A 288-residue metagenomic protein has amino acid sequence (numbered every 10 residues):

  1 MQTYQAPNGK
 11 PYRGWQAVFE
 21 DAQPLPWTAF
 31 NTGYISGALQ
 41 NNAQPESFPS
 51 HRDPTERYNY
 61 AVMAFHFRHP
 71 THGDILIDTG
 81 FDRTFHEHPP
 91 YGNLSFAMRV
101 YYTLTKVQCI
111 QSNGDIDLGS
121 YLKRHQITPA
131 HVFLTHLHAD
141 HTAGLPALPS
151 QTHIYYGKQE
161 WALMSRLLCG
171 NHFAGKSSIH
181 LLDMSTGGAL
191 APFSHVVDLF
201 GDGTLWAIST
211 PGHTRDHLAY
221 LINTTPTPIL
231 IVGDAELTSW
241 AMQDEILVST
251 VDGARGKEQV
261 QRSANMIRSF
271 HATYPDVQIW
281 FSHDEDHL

Functional and structural regions predicted by a protein language model:
M1-I116, T227-G233: Metallo-beta-lactamase
T28-F30, I75, F133, Y155 (+3 more regions): Hydrophobic/aromatic beta-strand patches that form the interior of the parallel beta-sheet core in alpha/beta enzyme
T32-G33, T79-F81, L137, G212-T214 (+2 more regions): Active-site metal-binding loops of divalent metal-dependent hydrolases
R83, H88, M98-R124, P226-L288: Cap/insert and terminal regions of metallo-dependent hydrolase folds
Q108-I127, A147, H153-S209, R255-P275: Metallo-beta-lactamase
T128-D140: Metallo-beta-lactamase
L137-A143, A162-L163, R215-L218, L237-W240 (+1 more regions): Active-site environment of divalent metal-dependent phosphoester hydrolases
P192-L247: Glycine/small-residue-rich hydrophobic helix-like segments
